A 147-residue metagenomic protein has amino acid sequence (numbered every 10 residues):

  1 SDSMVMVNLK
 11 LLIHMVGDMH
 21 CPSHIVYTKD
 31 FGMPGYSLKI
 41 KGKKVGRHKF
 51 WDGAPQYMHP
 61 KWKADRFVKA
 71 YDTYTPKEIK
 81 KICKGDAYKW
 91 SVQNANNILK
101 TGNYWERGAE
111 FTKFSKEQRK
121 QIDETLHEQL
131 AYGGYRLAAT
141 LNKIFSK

Functional and structural regions predicted by a protein language model:
S1-K49, M58, K116-K147: Soluble secreted/lumenal catalytic domains with histidine-centered metal-binding or acid-base catalytic motifs
S37-H127: An amphipathic alpha-helical core segment
